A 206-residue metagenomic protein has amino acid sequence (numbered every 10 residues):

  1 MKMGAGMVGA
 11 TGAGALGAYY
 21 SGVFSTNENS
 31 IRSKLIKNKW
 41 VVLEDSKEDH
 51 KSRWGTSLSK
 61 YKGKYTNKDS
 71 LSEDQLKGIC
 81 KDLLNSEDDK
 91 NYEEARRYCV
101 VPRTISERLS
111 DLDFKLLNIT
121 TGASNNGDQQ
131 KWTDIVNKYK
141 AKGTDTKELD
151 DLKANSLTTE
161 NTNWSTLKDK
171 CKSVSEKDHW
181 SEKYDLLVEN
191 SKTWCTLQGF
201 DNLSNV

Functional and structural regions predicted by a protein language model:
M1-S33: C-terminal single-pass transmembrane alpha-helix
Y20-V206: Extended, solvent-exposed, polar/acidic, compositionally biased regions
